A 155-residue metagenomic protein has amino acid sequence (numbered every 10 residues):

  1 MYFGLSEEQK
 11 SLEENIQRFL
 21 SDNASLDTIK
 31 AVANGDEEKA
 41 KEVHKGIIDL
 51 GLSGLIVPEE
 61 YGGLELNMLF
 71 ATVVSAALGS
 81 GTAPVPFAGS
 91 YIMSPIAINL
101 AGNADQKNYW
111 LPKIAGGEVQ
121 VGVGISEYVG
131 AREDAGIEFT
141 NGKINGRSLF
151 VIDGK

Functional and structural regions predicted by a protein language model:
M1-E8: Intrinsic disorder at enzyme termini
Q9, L20, G51, P58 (+4 more regions): Buried hydrophobic positions in well-ordered alpha/beta secondary-structure cores of metabolic enzymes
K10, N34-K41, L64, Y91-P95: An alpha-helix initiation/capping motif
E14: Conserved "HGTGT" condensation-loop signature of ketosynthase/thiolase-family condensing enzymes that catalyze
D27-D49: Short secondary-structure junction/hinge motifs that connect adjacent elements
I48-N108, P112-G117, I152-G154: Internal helix-loop-helix
G63-L64, D105-K155: Glycine-rich, Trp-frequent "lid" loop and neighboring beta-strands that shape and gate the flavin cofactor pocket
